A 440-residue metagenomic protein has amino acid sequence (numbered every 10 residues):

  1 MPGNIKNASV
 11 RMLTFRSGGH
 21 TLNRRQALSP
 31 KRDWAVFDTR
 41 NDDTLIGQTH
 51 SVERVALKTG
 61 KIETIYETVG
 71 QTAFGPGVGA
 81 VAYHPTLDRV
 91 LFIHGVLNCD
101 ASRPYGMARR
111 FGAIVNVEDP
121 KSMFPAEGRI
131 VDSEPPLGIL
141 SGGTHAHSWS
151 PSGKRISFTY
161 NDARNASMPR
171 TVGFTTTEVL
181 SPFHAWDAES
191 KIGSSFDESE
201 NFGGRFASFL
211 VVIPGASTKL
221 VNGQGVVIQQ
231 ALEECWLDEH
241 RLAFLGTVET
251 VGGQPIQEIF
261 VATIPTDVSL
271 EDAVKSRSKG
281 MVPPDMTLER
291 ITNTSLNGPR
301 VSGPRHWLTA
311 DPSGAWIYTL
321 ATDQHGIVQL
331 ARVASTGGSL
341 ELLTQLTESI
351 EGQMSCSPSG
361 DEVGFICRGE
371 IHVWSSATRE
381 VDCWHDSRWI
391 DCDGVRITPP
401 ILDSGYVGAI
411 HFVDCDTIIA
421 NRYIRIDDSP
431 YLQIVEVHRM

Functional and structural regions predicted by a protein language model:
M1-M440: Sequence signature of WD/YWTD-type beta-propeller architectures
